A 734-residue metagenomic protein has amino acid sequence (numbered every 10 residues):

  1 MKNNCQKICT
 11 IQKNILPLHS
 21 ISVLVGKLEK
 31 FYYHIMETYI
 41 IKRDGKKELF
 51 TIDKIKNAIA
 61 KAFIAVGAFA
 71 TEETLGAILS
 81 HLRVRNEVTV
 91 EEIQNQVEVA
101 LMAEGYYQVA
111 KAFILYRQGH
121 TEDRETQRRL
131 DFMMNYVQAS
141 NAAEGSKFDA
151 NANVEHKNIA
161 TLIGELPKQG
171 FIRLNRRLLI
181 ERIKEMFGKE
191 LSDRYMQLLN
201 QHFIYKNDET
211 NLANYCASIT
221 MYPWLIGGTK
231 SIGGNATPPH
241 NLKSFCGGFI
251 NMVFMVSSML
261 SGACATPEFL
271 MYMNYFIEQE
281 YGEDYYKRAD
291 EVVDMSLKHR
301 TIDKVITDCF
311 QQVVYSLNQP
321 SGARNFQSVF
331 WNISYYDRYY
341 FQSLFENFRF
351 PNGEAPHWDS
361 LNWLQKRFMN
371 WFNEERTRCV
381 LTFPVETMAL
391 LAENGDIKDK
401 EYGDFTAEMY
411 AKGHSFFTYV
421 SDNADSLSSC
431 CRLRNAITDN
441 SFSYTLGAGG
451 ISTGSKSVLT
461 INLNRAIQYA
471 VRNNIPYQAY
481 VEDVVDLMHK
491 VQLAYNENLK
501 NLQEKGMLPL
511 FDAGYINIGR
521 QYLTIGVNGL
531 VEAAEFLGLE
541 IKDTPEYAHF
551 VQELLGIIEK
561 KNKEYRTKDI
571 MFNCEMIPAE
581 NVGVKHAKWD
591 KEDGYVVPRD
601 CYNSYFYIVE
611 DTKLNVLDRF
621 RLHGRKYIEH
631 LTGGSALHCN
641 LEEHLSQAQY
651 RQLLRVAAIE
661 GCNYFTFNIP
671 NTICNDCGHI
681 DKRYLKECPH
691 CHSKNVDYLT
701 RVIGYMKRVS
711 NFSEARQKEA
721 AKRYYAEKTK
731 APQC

Functional and structural regions predicted by a protein language model:
K7-T10, P17-H19, L24-Y33: Short, positively charged and aromatic/hydrophobic N-terminal segments
F31-V137, N517, K722-Y725: Charged, amphipathic alpha-helical regulatory modules used for macromolecular assembly or allosteric control
V109-Q118, C662-P670, E714-C734: Long, highly charged low-complexity segments enriched in Glu/Asp and Lys/Arg with interspersed Ser/Thr
E122-D123, R129-G519, E540, T544-Y698: Conserved catalytic cores of very large enzyme subunits
M271, L523-F536, G556, R701: Contiguous, well-ordered alpha-helical segments that form the cores/surfaces of helical PPI scaffolds
K304-T307, F536, A721-Y724: Metallocofactor- and cofactor-centric catalytic cores in central/energy metabolism, strongly enriched
L685-C734: Long insertion/accessory domains within large nucleic-acid-processing enzymes
